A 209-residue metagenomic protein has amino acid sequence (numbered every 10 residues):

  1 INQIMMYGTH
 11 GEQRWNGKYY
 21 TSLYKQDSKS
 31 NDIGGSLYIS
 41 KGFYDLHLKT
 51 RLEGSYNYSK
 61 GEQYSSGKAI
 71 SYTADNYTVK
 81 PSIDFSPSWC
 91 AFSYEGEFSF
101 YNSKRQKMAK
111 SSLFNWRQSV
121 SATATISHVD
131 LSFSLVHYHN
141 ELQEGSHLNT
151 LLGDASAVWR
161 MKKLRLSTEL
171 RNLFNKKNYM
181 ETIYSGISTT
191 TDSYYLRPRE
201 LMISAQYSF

Functional and structural regions predicted by a protein language model:
I1-P87: Outer membrane beta-barrel strand-and-loop segments of large Gram-negative receptors, especially TonB-dependent
I1-Y7, E12, G54-E62, P87-W89 (+6 more regions): Transmembrane beta-strands of outer-membrane beta-barrel pores
I4, Y44-L52, S88-F92, W116 (+3 more regions): Outer-envelope beta-barrel architecture signal
I4-S22, K60-I70, S103-S112, S134 (+2 more regions): Outer-membrane beta-barrel translocator domains and adjoining extracellular loop/strand segments of Gram-negative
D27-I33, S71-V79, K110-W116, N149-G153 (+1 more regions): Residues that define the transmembrane beta-barrel architecture of outer-membrane proteins
G35-K41, V79-P87, F98, Q118-I126 (+3 more regions): Residues on the lipid-exposed face of transmembrane beta-strands in outer-membrane beta-barrel proteins
S65-E144: C-terminal extracellular loops and terminal segments of Gram-negative outer membrane beta-barrel proteins
W159-F209: C-terminal beta-signal and adjacent terminal beta-strands/loops of Gram-negative outer-membrane beta-barrel proteins
